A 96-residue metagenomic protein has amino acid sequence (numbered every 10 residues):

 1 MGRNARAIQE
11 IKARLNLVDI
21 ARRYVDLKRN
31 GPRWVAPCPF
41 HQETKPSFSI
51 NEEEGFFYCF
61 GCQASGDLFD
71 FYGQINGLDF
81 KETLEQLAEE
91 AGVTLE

Functional and structural regions predicted by a protein language model:
M1-E96: N-terminal structured subdomain of primase-like DNA metabolism proteins
